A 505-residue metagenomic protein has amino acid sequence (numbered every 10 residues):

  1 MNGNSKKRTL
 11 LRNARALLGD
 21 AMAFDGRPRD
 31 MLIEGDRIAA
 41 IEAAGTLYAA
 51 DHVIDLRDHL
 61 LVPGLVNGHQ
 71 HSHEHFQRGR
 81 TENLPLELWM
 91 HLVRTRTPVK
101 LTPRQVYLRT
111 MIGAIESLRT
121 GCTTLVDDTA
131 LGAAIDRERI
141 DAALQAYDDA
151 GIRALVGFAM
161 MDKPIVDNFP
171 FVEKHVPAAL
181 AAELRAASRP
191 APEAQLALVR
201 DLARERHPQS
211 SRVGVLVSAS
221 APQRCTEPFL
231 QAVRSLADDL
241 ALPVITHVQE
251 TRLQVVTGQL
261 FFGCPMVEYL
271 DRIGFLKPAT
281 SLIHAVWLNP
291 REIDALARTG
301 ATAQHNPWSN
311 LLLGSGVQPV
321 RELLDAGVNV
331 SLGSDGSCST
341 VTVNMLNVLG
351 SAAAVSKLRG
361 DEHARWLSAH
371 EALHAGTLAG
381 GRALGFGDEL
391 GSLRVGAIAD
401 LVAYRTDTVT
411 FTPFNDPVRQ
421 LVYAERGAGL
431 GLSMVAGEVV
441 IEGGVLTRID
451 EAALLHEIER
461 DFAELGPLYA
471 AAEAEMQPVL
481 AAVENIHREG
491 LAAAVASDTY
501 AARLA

Functional and structural regions predicted by a protein language model:
M1-R29, E34, H374-A505: Active-site microenvironment of metallo-dependent hydrolases
K7-R12, L47-L92, M111, L118-R119 (+1 more regions): Replace "His-x-His-based motif
A14, M31, D36, D58 (+15 more regions): Divalent metal-coordination and catalytic microenvironments
F76-V106, K163-R189, R252-K277, T299-T302 (+1 more regions): Active-site gating loops and adjacent loop-to-helix segments of metal-dependent hydrolytic enzymes
R78-R153, A194-Q209, E459-E464: Alpha-helical scaffold segments that flank or form the walls of functional sites
E138-A285: Metal-coordinating catalytic core of metallo-dependent amide/deamination hydrolases
A237-L242, F275-P278, A295-Q304, D325-V330: Glycine-enriched alpha-helix->loop->beta-strand junction motifs that scaffold or abut catalytic
R272-A279, R321-T408, A424: His/Asp/Glu-enriched, well-ordered alpha-helical/loop segment that forms or immediately abuts the divalent-metal
